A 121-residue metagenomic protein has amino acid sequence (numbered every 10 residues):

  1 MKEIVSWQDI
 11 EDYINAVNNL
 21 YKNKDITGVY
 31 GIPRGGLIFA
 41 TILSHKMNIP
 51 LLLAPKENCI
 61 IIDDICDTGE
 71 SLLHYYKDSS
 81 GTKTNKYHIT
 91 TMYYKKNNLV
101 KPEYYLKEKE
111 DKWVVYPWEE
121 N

Functional and structural regions predicted by a protein language model:
M1-N121: PRPP-associated nucleotide enzymes
